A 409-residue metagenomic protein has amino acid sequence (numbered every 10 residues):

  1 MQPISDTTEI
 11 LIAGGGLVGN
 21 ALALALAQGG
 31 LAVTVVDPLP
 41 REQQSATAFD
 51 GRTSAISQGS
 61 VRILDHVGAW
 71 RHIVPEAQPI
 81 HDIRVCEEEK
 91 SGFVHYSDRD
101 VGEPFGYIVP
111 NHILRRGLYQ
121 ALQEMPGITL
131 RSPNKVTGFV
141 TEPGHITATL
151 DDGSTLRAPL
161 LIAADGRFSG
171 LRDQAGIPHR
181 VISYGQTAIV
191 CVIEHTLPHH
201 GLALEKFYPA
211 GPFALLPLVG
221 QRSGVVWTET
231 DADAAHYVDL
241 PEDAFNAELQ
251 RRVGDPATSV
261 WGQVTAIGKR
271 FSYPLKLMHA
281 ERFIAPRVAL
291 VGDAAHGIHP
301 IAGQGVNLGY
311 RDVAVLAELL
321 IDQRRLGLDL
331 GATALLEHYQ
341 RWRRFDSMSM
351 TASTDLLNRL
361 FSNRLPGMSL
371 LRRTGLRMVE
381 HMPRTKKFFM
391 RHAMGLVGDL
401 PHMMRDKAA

Functional and structural regions predicted by a protein language model:
I4-T7, R62-H66, E76-Q174, I182-T187: Conserved N-terminal helical subregion
E9-V35: N-terminal Rossmann-like FAD-binding beta1-loop-alpha1 element of flavoenzymes
A27-R52: Glycine-rich FAD pyrophosphate-binding loop
D50-V74: N-terminal glycine-rich dinucleotide-binding loop that anchors FAD/FMN and/or NAD(P) in oxidoreductases
R99, Y208-P274: Conserved FAD/dinucleotide-binding core of flavoprotein oxidoreductases
F168-A203, F213, Q221-S223, E229-D233 (+2 more regions): Central beta-strand plus flanking loop segment that forms part of the substrate or channel wall within the catalytic
R282-P300: Short FAD-binding loop at a beta-strand-to-alpha-helix junction that anchors the flavin cofactor in diverse
E318-A409: C-terminal helical "tail/cap" subdomain of flavin- and related membrane-associated enzymes
